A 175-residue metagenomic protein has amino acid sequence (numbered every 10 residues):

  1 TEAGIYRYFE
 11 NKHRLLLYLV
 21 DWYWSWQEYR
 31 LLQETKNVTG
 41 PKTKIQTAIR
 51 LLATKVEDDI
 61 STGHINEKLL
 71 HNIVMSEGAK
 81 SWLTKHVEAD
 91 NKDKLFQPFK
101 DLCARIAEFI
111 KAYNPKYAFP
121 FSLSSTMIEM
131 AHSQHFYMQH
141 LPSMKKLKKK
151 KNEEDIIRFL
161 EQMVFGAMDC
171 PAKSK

Functional and structural regions predicted by a protein language model:
T1-R14: Helix-turn-helix
E2, W26, R30, K55 (+5 more regions): A short secondary-structure junction motif
K12, L16-Y23: Amphipathic alpha-helical segments enriched in hydrophobic/aromatic and basic residues that form the DNA-contacting
Y18, E34-K68, S124-M127: Hydrophobic alpha-helical connector segments
T62-G63, K68-L83, M138, S174-K175: C-terminal regulatory/oligomerization modules of transcriptional regulators
N72-A112: Amphipathic alpha-helical packing segments from all-alpha helical-bundle domains
K100, A104-K116, S125-K175: C-terminal peripheral helix-coil segments that are non-catalytic and often amphipathic
